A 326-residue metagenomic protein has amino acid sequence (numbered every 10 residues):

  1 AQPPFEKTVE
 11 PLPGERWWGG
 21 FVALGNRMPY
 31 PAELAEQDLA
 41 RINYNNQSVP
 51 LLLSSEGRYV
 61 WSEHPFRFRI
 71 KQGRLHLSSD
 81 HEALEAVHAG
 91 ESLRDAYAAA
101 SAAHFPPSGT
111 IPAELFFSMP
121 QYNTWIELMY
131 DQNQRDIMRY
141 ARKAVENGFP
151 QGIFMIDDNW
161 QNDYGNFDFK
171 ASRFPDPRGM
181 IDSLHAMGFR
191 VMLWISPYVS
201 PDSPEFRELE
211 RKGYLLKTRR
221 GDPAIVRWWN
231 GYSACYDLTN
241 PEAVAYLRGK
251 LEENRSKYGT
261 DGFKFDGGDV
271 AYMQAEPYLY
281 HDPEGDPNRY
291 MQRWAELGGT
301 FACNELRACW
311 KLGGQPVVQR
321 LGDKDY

Functional and structural regions predicted by a protein language model:
A1-F116, Q134-E146: Catalytic and substrate-binding clefts that recognize carbohydrates or anionic sugar/phosphate headgroups
L52, Q121-N123, R190-W194: Residues within well-ordered beta-strands of beta-sheet-rich folds
H81, A86, T124-I126, D158 (+1 more regions): Short glycine-centered, acidic/aromatic-flanked micro-motifs in structured strand/loop junctions that mark active-site
F105, G109, Y130, V145 (+2 more regions): Hydrophobic/aromatic-lined pockets within catalytic cores
P107-F116, Y122, Y130-D131, S183 (+2 more regions): Substrate-binding cleft and catalytic face of glycoside hydrolase catalytic domains, especially the flexible beta-alpha
I111-E127, G221-C235: N-terminal small/glycine-rich loop or linker at the start of catalytic domains across soluble metabolic enzymes
D131-I137, A243, P287: Phosphate/oxyanion-binding active-site loops and adjacent basic polyanion-contact surfaces
P150-Y326: Aromatic- and carboxylate-enriched substrate-binding clefts and catalytic-loop regions of carbohydrate-active enzymes
